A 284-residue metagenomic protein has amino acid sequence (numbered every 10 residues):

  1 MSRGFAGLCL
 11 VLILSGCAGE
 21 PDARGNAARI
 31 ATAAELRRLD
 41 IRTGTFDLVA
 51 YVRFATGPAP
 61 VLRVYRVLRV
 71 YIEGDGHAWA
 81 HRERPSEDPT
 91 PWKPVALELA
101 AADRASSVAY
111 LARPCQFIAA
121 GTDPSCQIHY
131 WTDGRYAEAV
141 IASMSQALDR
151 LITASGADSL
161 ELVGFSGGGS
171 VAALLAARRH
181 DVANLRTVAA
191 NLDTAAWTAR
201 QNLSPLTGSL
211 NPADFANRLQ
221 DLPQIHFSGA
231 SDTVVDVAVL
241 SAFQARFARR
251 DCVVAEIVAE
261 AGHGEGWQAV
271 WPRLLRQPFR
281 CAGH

Functional and structural regions predicted by a protein language model:
S15-G16: C-terminal motif of bacterial Sec signal peptides marking the signal peptidase cleavage site
R24-G57: N-terminal cap/lid segment of alpha/beta-hydrolase-fold proteins
D47, A55-A112, Q116-A119: Short, surface-exposed "cap/lid" segments of acyl-processing enzymes
A112-R135: Cap/lid segment of the alpha/beta-hydrolase catalytic domain
Q127-A154: Alpha/beta-hydrolase active-site loop
D158-P205: Primarily recognizes the serine-hydrolase "nucleophile elbow" in alpha/beta-hydrolase and SGNH/GDSL folds
A190-N191, A195-C252, I257-E260: The feature captures the conserved acid-bearing segment of alpha/beta-hydrolase catalytic domains
A245-H284: C-terminal catalytic histidine-bearing segment of alpha/beta-hydrolase fold enzymes
